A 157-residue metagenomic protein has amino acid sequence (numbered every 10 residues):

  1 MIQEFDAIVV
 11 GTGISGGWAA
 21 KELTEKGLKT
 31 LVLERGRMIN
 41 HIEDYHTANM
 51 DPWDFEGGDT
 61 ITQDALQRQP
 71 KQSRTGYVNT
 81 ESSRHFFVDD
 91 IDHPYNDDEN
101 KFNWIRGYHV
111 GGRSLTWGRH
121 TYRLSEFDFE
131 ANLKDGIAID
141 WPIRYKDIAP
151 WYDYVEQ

Functional and structural regions predicted by a protein language model:
I2-N132, I137, P142, K146 (+1 more regions): N-terminal glycine-rich phosphate/pyrophosphate-binding loop and immediately adjacent elements
W151-E156: A structural-propensity feature for long, helix-poor, extended segments
